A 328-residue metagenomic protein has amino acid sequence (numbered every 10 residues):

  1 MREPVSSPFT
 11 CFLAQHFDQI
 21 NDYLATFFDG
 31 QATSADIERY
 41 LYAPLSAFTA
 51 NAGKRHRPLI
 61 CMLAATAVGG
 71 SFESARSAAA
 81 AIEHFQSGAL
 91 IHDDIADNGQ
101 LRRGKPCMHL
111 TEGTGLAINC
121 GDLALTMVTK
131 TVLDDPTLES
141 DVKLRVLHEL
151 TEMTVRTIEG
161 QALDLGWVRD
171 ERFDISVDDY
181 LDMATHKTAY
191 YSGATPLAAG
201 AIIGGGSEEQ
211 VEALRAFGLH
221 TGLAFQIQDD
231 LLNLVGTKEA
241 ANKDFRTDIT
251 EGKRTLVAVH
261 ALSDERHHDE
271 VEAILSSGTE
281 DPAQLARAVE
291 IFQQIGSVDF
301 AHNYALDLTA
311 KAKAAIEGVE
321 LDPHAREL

Functional and structural regions predicted by a protein language model:
M1-A32: N-terminal amphipathic/basic leader segments beginning at the initiator methionine
V5-F12, F48, Y180-T185, S297-F300: Non-transmembrane, amphipathic alpha-helical segments
S7, L144, R215, N303 (+1 more regions): Short, charged, amphipathic alpha-helical segments
Q15, Q19, E149, A213-A216 (+1 more regions): A non-catalytic, amphipathic alpha-helix used as a structural packing/dimerization or gating element in enzyme scaffolds
I20, F27, A224, A312-A315: Amphipathic alpha-helices that form helix-helix packing interfaces
A25, A32-E270: Mg2+-dependent prenyl diphosphate-binding active-site environment of isoprenoid biosynthetic enzymes
D269-V319: Mobile late-domain/C-terminal helix-loop "cap" segments that border catalytic sites or the cytosolic face
L308, L321-L328: Short, amphipathic C-terminal "tail helix"
